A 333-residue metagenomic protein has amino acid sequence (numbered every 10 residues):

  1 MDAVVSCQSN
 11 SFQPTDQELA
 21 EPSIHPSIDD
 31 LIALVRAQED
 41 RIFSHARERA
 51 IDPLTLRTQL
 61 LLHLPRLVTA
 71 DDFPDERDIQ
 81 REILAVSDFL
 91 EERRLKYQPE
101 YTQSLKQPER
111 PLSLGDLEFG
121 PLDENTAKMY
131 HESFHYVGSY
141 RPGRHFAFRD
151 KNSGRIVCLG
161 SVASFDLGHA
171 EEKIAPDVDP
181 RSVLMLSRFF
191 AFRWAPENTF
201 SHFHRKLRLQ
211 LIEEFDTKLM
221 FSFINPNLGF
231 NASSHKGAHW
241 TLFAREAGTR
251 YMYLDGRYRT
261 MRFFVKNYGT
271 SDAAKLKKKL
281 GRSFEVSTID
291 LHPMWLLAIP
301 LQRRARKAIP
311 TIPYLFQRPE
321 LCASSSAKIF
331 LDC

Functional and structural regions predicted by a protein language model:
D2-Q8, F12-D16, A20-D52, L56-R57: Intrinsically disordered, low-structural-confidence terminal and linker regions
E39, F43-Q107: Charged, low-complexity intrinsically disordered segments and flexible loops
E100-R141: Short amphipathic alpha-helix that is part of the acyltransferase structural core
P121, P142, D150-K151, A163-E285 (+1 more regions): Acyl-donor binding region in acyl/amide transferases
G143-H145, H292-L297: Short hydrophobic/aromatic beta-strand or adjacent loop that forms the aromatic wall/cage of a ligand/substrate-binding
I156: Glycine-rich acetyl-CoA-binding "A-motif" of GNAT/NAT acetyltransferases
L159: Short glycine-/small-residue motifs
P310-C333: Short, cationic low-complexity segments
